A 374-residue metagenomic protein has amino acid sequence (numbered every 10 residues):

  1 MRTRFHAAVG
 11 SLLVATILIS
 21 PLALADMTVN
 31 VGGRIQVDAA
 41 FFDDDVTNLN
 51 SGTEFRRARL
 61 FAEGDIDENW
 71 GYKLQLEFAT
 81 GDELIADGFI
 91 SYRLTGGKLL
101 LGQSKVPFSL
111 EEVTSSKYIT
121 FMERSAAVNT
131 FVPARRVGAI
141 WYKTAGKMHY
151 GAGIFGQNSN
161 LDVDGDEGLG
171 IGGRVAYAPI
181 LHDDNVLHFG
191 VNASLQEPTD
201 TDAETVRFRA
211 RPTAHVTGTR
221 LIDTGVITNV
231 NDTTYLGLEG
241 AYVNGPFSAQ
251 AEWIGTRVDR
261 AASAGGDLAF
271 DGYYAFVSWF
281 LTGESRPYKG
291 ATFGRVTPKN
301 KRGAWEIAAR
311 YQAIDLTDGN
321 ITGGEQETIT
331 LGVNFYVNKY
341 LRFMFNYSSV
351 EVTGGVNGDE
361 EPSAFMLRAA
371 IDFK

Functional and structural regions predicted by a protein language model:
M1-S11: Bacterial N-terminal signal peptides that target proteins for export
A7-A8, E54, F131-V132, G324-E325 (+2 more regions): Short hydrophobic/aromatic segments of transmembrane alpha-helices and their interfaces
A23-T28, D359-E361: Extreme N-terminus of proteins, especially the signal/transit-peptide cleavage junction and the first residues
D26-T199, F270-K299, E306-G319, G324: Outer membrane beta-barrel
D45-N48, Y92, Q103, A193 (+1 more regions): Outer-membrane beta-barrel pore domains
